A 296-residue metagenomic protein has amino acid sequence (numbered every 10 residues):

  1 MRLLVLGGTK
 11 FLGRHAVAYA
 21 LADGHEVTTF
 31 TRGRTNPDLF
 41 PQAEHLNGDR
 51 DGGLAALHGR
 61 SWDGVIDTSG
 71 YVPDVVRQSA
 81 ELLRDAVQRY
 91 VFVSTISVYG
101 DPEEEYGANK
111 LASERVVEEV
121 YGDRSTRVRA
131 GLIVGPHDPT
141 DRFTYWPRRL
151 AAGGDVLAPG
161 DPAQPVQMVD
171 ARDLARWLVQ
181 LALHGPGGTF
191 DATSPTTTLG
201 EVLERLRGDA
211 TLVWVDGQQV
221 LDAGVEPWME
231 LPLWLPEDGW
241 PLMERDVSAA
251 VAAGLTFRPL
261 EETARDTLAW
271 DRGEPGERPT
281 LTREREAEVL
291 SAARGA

Functional and structural regions predicted by a protein language model:
L3-D23: N-terminal Rossmann NAD(P)H-binding glycine-rich loop of SDR-like oxidoreductase domains
F30-R34: N-terminal Rossmann-fold cofactor-binding loop
P41-G53, S69-Y71: Rossmann-fold cofactor-recognition segment
R60-P102, A108-E118: NAD(P)-cofactor binding segment of oxidoreductase domains
P102-R115, T140-T144, Q164-M168, T196 (+1 more regions): Short-chain dehydrogenase/reductase
E114-H137: Conserved beta-loop-beta element that borders a ligand/cofactor-binding pocket
P147-L157, Q164-E204: Alpha-helical substrate-binding/gating segment
Q180-W240, R245-S248, R265-L268, G273-A296: Mid/C-terminal beta-alpha module of Rossmann-like enzyme folds, strongest in SDR-family dehydrogenases/epimerases
